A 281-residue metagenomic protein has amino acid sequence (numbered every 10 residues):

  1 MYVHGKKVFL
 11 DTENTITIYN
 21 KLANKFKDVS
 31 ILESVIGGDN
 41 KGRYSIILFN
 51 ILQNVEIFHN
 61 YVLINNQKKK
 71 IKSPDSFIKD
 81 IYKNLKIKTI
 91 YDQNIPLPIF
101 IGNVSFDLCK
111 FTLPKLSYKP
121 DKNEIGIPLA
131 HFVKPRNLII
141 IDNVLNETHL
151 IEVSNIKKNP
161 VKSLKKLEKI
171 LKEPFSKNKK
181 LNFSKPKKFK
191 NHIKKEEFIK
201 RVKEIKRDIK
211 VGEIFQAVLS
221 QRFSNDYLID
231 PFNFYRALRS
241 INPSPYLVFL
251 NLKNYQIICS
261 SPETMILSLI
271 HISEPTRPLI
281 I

Functional and structural regions predicted by a protein language model:
M1-L269, S273, R277: Extended alpha-helical targeting/anchoring segments, especially N-terminal organellar/secretory targeting helices
I280-I281: Short hydrophobic transmembrane-like helices used for membrane targeting/insertion
